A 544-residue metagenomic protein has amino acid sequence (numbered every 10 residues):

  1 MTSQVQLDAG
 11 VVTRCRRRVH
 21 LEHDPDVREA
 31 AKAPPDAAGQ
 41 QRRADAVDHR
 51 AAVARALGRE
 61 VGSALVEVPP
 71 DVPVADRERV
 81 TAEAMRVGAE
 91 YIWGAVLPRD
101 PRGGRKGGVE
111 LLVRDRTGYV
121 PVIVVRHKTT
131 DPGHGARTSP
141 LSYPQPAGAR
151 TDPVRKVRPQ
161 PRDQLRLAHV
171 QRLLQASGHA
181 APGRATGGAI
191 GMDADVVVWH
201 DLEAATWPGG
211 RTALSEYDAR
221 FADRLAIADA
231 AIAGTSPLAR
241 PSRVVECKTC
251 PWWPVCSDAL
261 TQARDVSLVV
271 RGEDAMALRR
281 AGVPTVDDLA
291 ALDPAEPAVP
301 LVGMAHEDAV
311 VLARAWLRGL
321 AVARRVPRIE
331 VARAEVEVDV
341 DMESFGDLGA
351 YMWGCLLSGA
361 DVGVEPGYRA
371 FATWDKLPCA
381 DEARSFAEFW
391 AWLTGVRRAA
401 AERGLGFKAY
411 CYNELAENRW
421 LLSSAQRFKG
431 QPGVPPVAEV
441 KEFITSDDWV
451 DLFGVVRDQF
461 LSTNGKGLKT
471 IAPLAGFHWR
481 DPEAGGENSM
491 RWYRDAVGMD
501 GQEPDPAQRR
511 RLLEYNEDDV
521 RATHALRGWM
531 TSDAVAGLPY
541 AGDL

Functional and structural regions predicted by a protein language model:
M1-T117: Metal-dependent nuclease catalytic cores that hydrolyze phosphodiester bonds in DNA/RNA, characterized by
T2-S3, V19, T129-T130, C256-S257 (+11 more regions): Flexible loop/turn segments at secondary-structure boundaries
G10-A33, A54-G58, S142, P182-G188 (+4 more regions): Short, compositionally biased low-complexity segments
V72-D76, A291-A295, A305, P482-A496: Short linear loop/turn motifs
G88-R102, K106-P132, P140-L225, A370-N488: Conserved DEDDh/DEDDy metal-dependent 3′-5′ exonuclease domain
D163, H169-L173, G183-A263, I471-L544: Acidic, Mg2+-coordinating catalytic module of metal-dependent nucleases/exonucleases that use a two-metal-ion mechanism
C256-V270, M276-W390, T394-G395: C-terminal extensions
L292, V340, Y410-N413, Y515: Generic beta-strand/beta-sheet core signal
